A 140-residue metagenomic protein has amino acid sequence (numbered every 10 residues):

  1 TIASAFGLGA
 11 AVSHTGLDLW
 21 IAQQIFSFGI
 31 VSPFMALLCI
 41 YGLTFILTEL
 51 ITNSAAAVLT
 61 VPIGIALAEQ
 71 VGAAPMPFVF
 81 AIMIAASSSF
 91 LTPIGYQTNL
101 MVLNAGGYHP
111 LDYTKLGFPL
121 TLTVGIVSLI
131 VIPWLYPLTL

Functional and structural regions predicted by a protein language model:
T1-G9, P62-G72, L116, G125: Small-residue-rich segments of transmembrane alpha-helices in multi-pass membrane proteins, especially helix faces
T1-W20, P33, L37-E49: Core transmembrane alpha-helical segments of multi-pass membrane transporters/permeases
A10-G16, L47-L59, S88-Q97: Short helix-coil transition sites and intra-membrane helix breaks within transmembrane domains of multi-pass
V12, L43, L47, I51 (+5 more regions): Alpha-helical membrane-inserting segments
V12-F28, P137-L140: Membrane-interface helix termini and inter-helical loops of multi-pass transporters
W20-Q23, A55-L67, V79, M83 (+1 more regions): Re-entrant/interfacial helical elements at transmembrane boundaries that shape and gate the permeation pathway
G29-L67, V71, P75, I82-M83: Hydrophobic alpha-helical transmembrane segments of multi-pass integral membrane proteins, predominantly secondary
F80-L140: Juxtamembrane and boundary regions of transmembrane helices in multi-pass small-molecule transporters and channels
